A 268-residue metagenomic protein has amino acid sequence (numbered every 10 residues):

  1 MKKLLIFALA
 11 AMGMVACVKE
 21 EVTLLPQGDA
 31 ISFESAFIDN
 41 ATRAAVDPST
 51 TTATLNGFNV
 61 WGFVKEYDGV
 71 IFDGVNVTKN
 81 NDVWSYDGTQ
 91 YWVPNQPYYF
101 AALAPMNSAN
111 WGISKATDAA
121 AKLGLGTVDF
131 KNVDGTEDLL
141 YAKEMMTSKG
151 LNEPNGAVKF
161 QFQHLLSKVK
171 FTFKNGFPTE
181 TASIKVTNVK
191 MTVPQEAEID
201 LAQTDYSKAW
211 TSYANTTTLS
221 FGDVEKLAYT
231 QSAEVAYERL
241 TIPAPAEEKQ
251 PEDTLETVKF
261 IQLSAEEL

Functional and structural regions predicted by a protein language model:
M1-L4, K19: Positively charged n-region of N-terminal signal peptides that target proteins for export
L4, Q96-F100, E266-L268: Exposed beta-strand face motif in extracellular beta-rich ectodomains
I6-L9: Sec-dependent N-terminal signal peptides
G13-A16: C-terminal motif of bacterial Sec signal peptides marking the signal peptidase cleavage site
K19-E196, A209-T211, S220-Q250, K259: Short, low-hydrophobicity acidic/polar segments
I199-A214: Solvent-exposed beta-strand/loop surfaces of large extracellular or lumenal domains
P251, L263-L268: Cysteine-clustered segments with highest specificity for TGF-beta superfamily mature ligands
